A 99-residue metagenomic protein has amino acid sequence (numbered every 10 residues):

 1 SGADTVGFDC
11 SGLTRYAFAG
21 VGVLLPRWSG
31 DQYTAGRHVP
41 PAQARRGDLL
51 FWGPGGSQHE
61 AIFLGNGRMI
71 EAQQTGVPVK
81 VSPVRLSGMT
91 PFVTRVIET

Functional and structural regions predicted by a protein language model:
S1-R46: Catalytic cysteine-centered active-site loop
V23, T34-V39, P54-E60, L64-T99: Aromatic- and glycine-rich peptidoglycan recognition patches
L49-F51: Hydrophobic beta-strand signal
